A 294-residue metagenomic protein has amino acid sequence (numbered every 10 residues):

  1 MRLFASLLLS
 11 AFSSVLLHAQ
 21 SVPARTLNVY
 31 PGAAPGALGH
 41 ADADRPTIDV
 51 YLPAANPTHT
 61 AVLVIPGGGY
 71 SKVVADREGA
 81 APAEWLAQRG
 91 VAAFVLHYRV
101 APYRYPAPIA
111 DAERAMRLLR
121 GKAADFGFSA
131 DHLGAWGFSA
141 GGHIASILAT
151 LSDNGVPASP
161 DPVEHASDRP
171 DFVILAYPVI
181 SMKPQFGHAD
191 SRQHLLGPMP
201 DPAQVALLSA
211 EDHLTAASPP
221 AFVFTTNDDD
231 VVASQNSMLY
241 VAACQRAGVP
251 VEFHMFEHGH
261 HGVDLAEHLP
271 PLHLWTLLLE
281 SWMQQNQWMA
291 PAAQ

Functional and structural regions predicted by a protein language model:
Q20-Y51, D190-S191, P271, W275-L277 (+1 more regions): A domain-start/cap signature at the N-terminus of enzymes
P46, S159-V163, P198-H213, S218-P219: Active-site nucleophile elbow and catalytic-triad environment of alpha/beta-hydrolase enzymes
Y51, F224, S234, M238-Q294: C-terminal catalytic histidine-bearing segment of alpha/beta-hydrolase fold enzymes
T58-G67: Short beta-strand element of the alpha/beta-hydrolase
P66-S71, N227: Active-site glycine-rich loops that stabilize anionic/oxyanionic intermediates across multiple enzyme folds
V74-D76, A80-A81, F94-A130, E267-L272: Catalytic nucleophile-loop/oxyanion-hole region of alpha/beta-hydrolase and closely related hydrolase-like folds
R114-G187, S191, V205: Primarily recognizes the serine-hydrolase "nucleophile elbow" in alpha/beta-hydrolase and SGNH/GDSL folds
V223-T225, D229: Short beta-strand/loop motif that positions the catalytic acidic residue of the alpha/beta-hydrolase fold
